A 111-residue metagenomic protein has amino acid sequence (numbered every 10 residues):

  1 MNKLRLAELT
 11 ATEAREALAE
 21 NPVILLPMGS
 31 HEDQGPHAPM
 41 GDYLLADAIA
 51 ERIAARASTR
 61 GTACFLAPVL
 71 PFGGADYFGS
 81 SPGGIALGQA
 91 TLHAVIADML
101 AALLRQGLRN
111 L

Functional and structural regions predicted by a protein language model:
K3-R109: N-terminal catalytic or cofactor-binding beta/alpha core of small enzyme domains
